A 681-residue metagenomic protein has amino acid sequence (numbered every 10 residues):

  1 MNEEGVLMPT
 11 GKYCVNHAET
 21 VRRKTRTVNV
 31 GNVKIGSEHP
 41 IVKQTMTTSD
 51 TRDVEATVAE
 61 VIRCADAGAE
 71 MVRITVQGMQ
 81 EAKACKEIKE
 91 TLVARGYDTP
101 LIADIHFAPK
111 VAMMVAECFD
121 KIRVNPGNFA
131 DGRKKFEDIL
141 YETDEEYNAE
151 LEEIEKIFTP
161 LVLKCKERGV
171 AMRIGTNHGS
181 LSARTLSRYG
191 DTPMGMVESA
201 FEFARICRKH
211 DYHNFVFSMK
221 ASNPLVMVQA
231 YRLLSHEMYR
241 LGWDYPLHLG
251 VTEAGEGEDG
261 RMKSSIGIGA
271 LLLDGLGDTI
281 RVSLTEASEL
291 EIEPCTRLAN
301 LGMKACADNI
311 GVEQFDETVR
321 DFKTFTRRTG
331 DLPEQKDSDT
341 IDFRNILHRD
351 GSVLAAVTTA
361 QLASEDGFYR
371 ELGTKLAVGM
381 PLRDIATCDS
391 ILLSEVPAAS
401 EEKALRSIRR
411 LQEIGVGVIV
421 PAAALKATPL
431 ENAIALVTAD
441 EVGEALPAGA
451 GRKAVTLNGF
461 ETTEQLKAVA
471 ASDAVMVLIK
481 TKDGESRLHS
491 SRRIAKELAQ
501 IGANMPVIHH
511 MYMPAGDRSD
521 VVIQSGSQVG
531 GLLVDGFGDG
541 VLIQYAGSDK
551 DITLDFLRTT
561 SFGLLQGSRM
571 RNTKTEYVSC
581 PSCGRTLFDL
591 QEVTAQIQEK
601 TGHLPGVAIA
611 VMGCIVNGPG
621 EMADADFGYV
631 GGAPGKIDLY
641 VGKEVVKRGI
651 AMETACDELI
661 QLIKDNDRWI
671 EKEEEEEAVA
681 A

Functional and structural regions predicted by a protein language model:
N2-T45, V162-R168, K304-G367, A595 (+1 more regions): N-terminal amphipathic alpha-helix/helix-capping segment at the start of soluble metabolic enzymes
N16-H17, A69-E202, N345, A355-L488: Active-site beta->alpha loop and helix N-cap motifs at the rims of alpha/beta catalytic domains
K43, D104, I174, F217 (+6 more regions): Conserved, mostly hydrophobic/aromatic
T48, V76-M79, I105-A108, V124-K135 (+18 more regions): Short, ordered loop/turn segments at secondary-structure junctions
D66-M71, F119, Y212, L276-G277 (+4 more regions): A structural motif
L140-F158, L163, R184-R344, G443 (+2 more regions): Catalytic alpha/beta core domains of metabolic enzymes, predominantly
F343-L372, A377-G379, D589-P634: C-terminal accessory/binding modules appended to enzymatic or scaffolding proteins
Y369, A404, P634-I637, E644-W669: Beta-strand/loop-dominated core regions that host nucleotide or nucleotide-derived cofactor-binding catalytic loops
